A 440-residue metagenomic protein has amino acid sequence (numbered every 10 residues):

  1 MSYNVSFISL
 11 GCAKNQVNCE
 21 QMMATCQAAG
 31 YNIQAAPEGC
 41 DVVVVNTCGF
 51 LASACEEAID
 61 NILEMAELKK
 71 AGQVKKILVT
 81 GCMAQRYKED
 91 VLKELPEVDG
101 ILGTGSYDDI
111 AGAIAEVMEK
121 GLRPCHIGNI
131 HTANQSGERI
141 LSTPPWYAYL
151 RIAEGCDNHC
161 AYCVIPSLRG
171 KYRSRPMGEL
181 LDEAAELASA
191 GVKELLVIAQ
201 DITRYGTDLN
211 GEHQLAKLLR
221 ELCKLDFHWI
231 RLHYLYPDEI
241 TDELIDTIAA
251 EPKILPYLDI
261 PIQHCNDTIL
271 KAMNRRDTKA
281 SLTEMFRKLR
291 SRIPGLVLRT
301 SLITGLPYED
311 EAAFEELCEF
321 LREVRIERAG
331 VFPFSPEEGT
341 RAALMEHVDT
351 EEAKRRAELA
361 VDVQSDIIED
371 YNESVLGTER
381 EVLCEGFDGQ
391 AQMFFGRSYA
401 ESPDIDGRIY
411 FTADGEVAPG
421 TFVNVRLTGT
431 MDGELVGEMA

Functional and structural regions predicted by a protein language model:
M1-Y205, E243, L258, A280-S291 (+5 more regions): Proteins enriched for Cys/Gly/acidic motifs involved in redox and nucleic-acid/cofactor modification
L10, C82, I130, G155 (+8 more regions): Generic beta-structure capping elements
G49-F50, R169-G170, L209-E212, K271-D277 (+1 more regions): Short glycine-enriched, charge-decorated loop/helix-capping segments at active-site entrances that position
I77-G81, R86, S189-A312, R322: Conserved SAM/AdoMet-binding glycine-rich loop
K93-D108, A216-F227, A250-L255, E316-R328 (+2 more regions): Structural recognition of alpha->loop->beta junctions
L95-P96, V117-K120, H213-L215, I248-A250 (+1 more regions): Short, hinge-like loop/turn segments at secondary-structure boundaries
C160, L180, V197, L232 (+7 more regions): Conserved, mostly hydrophobic/aromatic
P336, L344-A440: Terminal RNA-binding accessory module
